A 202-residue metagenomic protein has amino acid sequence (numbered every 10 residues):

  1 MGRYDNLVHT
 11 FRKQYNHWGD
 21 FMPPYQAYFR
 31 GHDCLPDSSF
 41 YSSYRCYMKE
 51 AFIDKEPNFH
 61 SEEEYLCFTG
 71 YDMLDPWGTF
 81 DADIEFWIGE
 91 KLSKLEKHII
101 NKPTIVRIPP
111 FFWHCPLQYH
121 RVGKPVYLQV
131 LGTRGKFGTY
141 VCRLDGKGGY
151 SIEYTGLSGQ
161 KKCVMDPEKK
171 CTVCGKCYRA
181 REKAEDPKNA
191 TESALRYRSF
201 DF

Functional and structural regions predicted by a protein language model:
M1-P57, Q160-F202: A short, N-terminal "cap"/entry segment at the start of jelly-roll beta-barrel domains of the cupin/DSBH fold
E50-F52, I88-K94, P109-W113: Short acidic (Asp/Glu) patches
F59-E62, D81: Short coil-to-beta strand junction motifs in C2/discoidin
S61-Y65, T69: Beta-rich globular "head" domains
F68-N101, T139-V141: A short beta-strand-loop-beta hairpin characteristic of the jelly-roll/cupin
K97-Y119: Conserved metal-binding segment of the jelly-roll/cupin
R107, R121-V141: A short hydrophobic beta-strand segment most commonly corresponding to one strand of the jelly-roll/cupin
G135-C163: Internal interaction segment
